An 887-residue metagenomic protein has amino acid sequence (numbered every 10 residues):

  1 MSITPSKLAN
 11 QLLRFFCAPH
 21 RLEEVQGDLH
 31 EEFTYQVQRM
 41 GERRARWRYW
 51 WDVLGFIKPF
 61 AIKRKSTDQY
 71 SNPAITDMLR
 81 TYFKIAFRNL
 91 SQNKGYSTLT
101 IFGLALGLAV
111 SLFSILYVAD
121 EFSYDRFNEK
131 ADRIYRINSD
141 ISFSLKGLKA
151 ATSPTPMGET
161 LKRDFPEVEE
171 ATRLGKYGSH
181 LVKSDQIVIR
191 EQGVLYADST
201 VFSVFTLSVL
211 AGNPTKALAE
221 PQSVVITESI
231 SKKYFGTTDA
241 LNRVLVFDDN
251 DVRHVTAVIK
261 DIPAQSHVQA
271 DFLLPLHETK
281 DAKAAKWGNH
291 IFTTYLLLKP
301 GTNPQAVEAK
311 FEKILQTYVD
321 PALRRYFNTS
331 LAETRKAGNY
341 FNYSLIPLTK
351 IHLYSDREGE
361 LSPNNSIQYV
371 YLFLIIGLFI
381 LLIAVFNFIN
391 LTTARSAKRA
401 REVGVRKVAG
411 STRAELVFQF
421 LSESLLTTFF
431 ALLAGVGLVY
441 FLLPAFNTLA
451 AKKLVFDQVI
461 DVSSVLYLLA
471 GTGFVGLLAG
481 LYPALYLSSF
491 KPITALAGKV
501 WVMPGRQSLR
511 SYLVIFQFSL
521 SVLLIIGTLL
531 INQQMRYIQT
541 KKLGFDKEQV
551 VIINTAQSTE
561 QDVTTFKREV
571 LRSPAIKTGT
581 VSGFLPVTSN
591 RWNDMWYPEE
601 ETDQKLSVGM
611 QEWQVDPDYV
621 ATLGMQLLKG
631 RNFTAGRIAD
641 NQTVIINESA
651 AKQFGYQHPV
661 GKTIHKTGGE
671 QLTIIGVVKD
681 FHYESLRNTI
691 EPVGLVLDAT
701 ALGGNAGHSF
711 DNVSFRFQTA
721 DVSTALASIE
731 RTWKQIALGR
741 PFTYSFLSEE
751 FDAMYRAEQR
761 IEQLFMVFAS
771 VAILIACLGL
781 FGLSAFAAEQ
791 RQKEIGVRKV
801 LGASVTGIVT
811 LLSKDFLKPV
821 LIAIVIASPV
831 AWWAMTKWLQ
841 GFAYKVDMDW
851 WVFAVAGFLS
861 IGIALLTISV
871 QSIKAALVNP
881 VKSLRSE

Functional and structural regions predicted by a protein language model:
M1-S91, V881-R885: Negatively charged linear elements and acidic catalytic determinants
S66-T98, G359-S362, T392-F429, Y440-E560 (+2 more regions): Alpha-helical transmembrane segments of integral membrane proteins
T76, Q92-Y117, N365-R401, F429 (+4 more regions): Hydrophobic alpha-helical transmembrane segments of multi-pass inner-membrane transport and secretion
F113, S344, L425-P492, Q533 (+1 more regions): Small-residue-rich transmembrane alpha-helices
E121, Y135-G193, T200, K232-T237 (+4 more regions): Hydrophobic, regular-secondary-structure patches
F122-A131, D140-S142, A270-D281, L323 (+7 more regions): Short juxtamembrane loops and helix-capping segments at transmembrane helix boundaries of multi-pass membrane proteins
D198-L210, V224-N365, T565-A757: Mid-to-C-terminal secondary-structure elements that act as membrane-proximal/extracytoplasmic interface segments
A384-L426, G779-L817, Q871-K874, V878-N879: Interfacial "coupling" helices/loops that link adjacent transmembrane helices in transporter permeases
